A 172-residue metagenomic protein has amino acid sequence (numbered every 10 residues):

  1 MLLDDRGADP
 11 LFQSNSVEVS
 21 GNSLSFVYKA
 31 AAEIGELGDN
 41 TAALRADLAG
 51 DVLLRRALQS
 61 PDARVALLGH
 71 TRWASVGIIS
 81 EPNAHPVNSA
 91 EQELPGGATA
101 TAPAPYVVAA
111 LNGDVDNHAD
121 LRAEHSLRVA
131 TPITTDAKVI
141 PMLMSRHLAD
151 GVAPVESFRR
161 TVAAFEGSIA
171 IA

Functional and structural regions predicted by a protein language model:
M1-A172: Conserved short alpha-helical segments that host acidic/polar catalytic motifs at enzyme active sites
